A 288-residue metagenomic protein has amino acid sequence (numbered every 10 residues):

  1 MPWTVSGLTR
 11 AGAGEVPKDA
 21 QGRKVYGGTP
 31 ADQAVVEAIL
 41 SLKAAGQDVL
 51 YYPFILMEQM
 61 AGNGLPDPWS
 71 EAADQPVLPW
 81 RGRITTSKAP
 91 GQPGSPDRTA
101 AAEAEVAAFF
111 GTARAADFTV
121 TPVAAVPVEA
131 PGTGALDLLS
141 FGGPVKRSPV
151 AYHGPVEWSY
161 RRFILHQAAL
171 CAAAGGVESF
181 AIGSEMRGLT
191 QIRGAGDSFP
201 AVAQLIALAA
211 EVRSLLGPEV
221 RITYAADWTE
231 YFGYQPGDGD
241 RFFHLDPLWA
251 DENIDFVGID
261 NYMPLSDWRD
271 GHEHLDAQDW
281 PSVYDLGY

Functional and structural regions predicted by a protein language model:
M1-D197, L208, L215, V220-E230: Substrate-binding cleft and catalytic face of glycoside hydrolase catalytic domains, especially the flexible beta-alpha
A61-L65, Y234-G237, R269-H272: Short aromatic-enriched loop/helix-cap "lid" or pocket-rim segments at secondary-structure transitions that line
I164-Q167, D238-D246: Alpha-helical scaffolding within the catalytic cores of extracellular/periplasmic polymer-degrading hydrolases
L189-G194, S198, Y234, V257 (+2 more regions): Generic alpha-helix signal with a bias toward terminal, lower-confidence helices and secondary-structure junctions
V202, E230-R241, Q278-P281, D285: Active-site glycine- and acidic-residue-rich loops that bind and position anionic ligands or nucleotide-like cofactors
A203, A207-T223, P247, E252 (+1 more regions): Glycoside hydrolase catalytic-domain groove-lining segments
